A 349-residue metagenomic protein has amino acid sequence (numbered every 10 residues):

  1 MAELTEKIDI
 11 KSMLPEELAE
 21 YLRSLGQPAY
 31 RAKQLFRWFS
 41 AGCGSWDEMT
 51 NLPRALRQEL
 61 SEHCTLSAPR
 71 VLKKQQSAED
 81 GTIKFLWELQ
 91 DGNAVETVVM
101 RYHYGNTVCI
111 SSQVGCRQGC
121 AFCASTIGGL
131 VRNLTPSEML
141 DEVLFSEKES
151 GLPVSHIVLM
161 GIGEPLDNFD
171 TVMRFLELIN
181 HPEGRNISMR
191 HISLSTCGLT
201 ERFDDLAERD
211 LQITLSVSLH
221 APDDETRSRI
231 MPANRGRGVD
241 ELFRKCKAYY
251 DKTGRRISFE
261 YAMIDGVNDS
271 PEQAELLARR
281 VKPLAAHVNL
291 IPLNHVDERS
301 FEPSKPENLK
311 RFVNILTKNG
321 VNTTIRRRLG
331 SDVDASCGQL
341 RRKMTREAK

Functional and structural regions predicted by a protein language model:
M1-V95, K247-R256, Y261-K349: Auxiliary Fe-S-binding modules of radical SAM enzymes
S77, S111-S112, S125, S195 (+1 more regions): Short linear Ser/Thr-Pro motifs
I83, V95, N106-I110, Q118 (+1 more regions): Generic beta-strand structural signal
D91-G105: P-loop NTP-binding catalytic core
R101-E138: Canonical Radical SAM [4Fe-4S] cluster-binding loop centered on the CxxxCxxC motif and its immediate flanking residues
T126-H156: Conserved alpha-helical substructure of the radical SAM core
F145-H156, G161-T323: Conserved AdoMet/S-adenosylmethionine-binding subsite of the radical SAM
